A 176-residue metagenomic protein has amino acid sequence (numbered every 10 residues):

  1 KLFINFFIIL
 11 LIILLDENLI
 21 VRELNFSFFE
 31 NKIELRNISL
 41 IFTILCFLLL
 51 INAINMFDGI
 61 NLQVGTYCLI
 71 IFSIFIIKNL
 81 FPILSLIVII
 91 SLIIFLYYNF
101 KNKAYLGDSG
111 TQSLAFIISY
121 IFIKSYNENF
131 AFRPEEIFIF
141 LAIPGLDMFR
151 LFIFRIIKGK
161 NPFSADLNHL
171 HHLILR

Functional and structural regions predicted by a protein language model:
K1-F81, V88-F100: Intramembrane alpha-helical segments
L62-R176: Alpha-helical transmembrane segments
